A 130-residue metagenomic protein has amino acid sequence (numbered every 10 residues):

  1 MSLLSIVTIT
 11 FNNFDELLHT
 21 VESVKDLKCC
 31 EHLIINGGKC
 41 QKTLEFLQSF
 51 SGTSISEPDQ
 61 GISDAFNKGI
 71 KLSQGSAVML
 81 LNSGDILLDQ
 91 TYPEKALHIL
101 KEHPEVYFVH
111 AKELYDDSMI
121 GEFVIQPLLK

Functional and structural regions predicted by a protein language model:
M1-S23: N-proximal low-complexity "stem/linker" segments adjacent to membrane-targeting elements
L17-L18, C40-Q48: Acidic helix N-cap motif at the loop->helix transition within catalytic regions of sugar-transfer enzymes
E22-E31: Short, acidic, metal-binding catalytic loop of nucleotide-sugar glycosyltransferases
N36-L44, N82, I86: A conserved acidic beta->alpha catalytic loop
T43, S56-S73: Glycine-rich, basic loop-to-helix element that forms the pyrophosphate-binding segment of sugar-nucleotide handling
Q60, G84-L87, E113-Y115: Acidic metal-phosphate-binding loop of nucleotide-sugar-dependent transferases
V78: Short aromatic/hydrophobic "clamp" motif used to bind/position activated sugar donors
Q90-F123: Conserved donor NDP-sugar-binding/catalytic core segment of glycosyltransferases
